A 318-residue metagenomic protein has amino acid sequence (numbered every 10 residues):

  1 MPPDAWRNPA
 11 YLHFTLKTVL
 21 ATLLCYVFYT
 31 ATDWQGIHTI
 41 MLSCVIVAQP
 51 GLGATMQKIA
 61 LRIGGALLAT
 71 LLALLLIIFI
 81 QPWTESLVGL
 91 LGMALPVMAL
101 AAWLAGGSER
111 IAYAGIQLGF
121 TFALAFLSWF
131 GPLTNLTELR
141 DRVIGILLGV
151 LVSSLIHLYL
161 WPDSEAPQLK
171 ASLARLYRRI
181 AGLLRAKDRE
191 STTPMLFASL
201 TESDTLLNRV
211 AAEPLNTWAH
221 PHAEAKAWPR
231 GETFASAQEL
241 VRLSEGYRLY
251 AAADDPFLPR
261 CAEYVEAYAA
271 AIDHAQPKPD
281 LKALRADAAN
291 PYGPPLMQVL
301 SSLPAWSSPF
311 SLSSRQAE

Functional and structural regions predicted by a protein language model:
M1-L118, W129-L151, L155-A174, A275 (+2 more regions): Alpha-helical transmembrane segments and their membrane-interface boundaries that form or gate the permeation pathway
M1-L23, V27-Q35, P167-E318: Long, hydrophobic alpha-helical segments that serve as membrane-spanning/inserting helices
A123: Flexible, polar/acidic helix-loop-strand segments at domain edges
